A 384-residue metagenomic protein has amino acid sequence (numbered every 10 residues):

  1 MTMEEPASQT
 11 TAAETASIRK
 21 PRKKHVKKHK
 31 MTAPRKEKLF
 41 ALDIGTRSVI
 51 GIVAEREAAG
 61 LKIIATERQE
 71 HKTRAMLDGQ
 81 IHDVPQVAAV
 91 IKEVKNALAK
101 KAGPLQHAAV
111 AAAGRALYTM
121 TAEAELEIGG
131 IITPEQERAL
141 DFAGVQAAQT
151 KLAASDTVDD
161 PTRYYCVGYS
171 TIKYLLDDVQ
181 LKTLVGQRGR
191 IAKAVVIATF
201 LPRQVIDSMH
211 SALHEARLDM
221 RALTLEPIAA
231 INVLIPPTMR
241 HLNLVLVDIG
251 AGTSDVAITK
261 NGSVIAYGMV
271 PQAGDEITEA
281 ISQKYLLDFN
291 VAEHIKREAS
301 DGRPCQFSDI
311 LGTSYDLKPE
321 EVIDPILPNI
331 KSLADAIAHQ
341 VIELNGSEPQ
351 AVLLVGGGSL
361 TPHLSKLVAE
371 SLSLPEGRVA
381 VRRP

Functional and structural regions predicted by a protein language model:
M1-S48, I52-A108, A112-L244, D301-I310 (+5 more regions): Nucleotide/phosphate-binding catalytic cleft detector across ATP-hydrolyzing and phosphate-transferring enzymes
D43, L201, D248, M269 (+1 more regions): Small/polar loops that bind or transfer phosphate-bearing groups
G45, T278, S282-P349: Gly/charged contiguous loops adjacent to phosphate- or pyrophosphate-bearing nucleotide/cofactor binding elements
D83-V90, V94, V205, P227 (+9 more regions): Helical mechanochemical/support elements of P-loop NTPase systems and associated helical scaffolds
L218-M220, L287-I295, E376-R378: Short, surface-exposed acidic
N232-G302: Acidic, glycine-rich loop-and-beta core segments that form the ion-binding/anion-interacting portion of active sites
S300, E348-S371: Glycine-rich phosphate-binding loops at beta-strand->alpha-helix junctions
A380-P384: Glycine-rich phosphate-binding/hydrolytic loop that grips phosphoryl groups
